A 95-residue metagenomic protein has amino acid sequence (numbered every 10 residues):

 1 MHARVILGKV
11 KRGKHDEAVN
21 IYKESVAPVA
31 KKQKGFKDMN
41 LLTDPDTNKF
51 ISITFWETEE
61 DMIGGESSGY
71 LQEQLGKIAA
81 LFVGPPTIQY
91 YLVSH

Functional and structural regions predicted by a protein language model:
M1-F50, F55-G69, L81-H95: Short S/T/G/P-rich N-terminal loop/turn motif that feeds into the first structured element of a domain
L71-K77: Low-complexity, intrinsically disordered Gly/Pro/Thr-rich segments
